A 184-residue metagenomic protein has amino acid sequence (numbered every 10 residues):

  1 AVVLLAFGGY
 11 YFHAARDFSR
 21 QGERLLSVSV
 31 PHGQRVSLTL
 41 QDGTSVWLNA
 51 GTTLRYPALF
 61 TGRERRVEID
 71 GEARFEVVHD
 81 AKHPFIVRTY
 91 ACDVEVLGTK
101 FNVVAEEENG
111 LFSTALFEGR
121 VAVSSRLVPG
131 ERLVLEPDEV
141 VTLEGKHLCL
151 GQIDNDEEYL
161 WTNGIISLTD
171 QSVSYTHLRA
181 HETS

Functional and structural regions predicted by a protein language model:
A1-R179, S184: A residue-level detector for the "anchor" residue at the start of short, highly conserved motifs
